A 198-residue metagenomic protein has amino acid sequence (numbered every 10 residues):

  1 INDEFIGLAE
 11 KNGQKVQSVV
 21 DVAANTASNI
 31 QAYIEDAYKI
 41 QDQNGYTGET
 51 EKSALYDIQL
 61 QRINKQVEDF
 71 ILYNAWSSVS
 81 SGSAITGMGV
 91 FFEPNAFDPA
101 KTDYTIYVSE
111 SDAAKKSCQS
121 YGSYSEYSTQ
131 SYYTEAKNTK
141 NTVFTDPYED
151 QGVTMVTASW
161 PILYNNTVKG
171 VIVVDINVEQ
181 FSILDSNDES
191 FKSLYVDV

Functional and structural regions predicted by a protein language model:
I1-K65: Juxtamembrane extracytoplasmic/periplasmic/luminal helical "stalk" adjacent to the first N-terminal
Q17, E35, L72-S83, S186-F191: Short regulatory alpha-helical segment in sensory/regulatory domains of signaling proteins that mediates
Q17, S125-Q130, S159, D175: Amphipathic alpha-helical bundle/coiled-coil segments
R62, S78-N141, D146-G152: Extracellular/periplasmic ligand-sensing ectodomains of membrane signal-transduction proteins
N64-N74: Well-ordered, non-membrane alpha-helical segments in soluble/globular domains
G89, Y195-D197: Conserved beta-strand cores of small sensory beta-sandwich domains that regulate signal transduction, primarily PAS/PAC
V153-N187: Conserved beta-strands of PAS-like sensory domains
